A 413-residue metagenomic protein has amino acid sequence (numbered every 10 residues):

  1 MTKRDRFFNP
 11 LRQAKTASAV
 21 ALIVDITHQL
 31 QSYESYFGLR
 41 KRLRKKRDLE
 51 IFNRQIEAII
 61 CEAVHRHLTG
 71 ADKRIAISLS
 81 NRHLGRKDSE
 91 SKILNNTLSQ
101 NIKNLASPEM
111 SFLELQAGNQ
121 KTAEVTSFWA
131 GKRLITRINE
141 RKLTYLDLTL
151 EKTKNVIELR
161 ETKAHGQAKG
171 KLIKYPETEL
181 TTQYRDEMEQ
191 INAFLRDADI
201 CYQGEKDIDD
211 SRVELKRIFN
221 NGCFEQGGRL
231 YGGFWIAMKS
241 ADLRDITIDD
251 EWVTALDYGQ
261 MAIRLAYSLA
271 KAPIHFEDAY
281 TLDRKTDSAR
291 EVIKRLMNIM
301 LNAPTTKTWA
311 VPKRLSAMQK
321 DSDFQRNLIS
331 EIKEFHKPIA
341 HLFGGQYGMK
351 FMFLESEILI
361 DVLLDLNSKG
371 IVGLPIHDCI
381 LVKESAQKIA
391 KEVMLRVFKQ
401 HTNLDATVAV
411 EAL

Functional and structural regions predicted by a protein language model:
T2-A76, Q346-K350: Short alpha-helical segments that sit at the start of domains
G38, R42-I51, T69-N95, F234-Q346: Helical catalytic core of nucleic-acid polymerases
S89-E109, L113-L115: Short amphipathic alpha-helical interaction segments
F128-V292, H377-C379: Acidic, glycine-rich two-metal-ion catalytic cores of nucleic acid-processing enzymes
D257, M297, V372-K383: Catalytic palm active-site di-aspartate
H341-E357: Adenine-nucleotide phosphate-binding core of ATP-dependent small-molecule kinases
E357-I376: Active-site palm subdomain of RNA-directed nucleic acid polymerases
Q387-L413: Polymerase palm active-site segment centered on the conserved acidic dipeptide of motif C
